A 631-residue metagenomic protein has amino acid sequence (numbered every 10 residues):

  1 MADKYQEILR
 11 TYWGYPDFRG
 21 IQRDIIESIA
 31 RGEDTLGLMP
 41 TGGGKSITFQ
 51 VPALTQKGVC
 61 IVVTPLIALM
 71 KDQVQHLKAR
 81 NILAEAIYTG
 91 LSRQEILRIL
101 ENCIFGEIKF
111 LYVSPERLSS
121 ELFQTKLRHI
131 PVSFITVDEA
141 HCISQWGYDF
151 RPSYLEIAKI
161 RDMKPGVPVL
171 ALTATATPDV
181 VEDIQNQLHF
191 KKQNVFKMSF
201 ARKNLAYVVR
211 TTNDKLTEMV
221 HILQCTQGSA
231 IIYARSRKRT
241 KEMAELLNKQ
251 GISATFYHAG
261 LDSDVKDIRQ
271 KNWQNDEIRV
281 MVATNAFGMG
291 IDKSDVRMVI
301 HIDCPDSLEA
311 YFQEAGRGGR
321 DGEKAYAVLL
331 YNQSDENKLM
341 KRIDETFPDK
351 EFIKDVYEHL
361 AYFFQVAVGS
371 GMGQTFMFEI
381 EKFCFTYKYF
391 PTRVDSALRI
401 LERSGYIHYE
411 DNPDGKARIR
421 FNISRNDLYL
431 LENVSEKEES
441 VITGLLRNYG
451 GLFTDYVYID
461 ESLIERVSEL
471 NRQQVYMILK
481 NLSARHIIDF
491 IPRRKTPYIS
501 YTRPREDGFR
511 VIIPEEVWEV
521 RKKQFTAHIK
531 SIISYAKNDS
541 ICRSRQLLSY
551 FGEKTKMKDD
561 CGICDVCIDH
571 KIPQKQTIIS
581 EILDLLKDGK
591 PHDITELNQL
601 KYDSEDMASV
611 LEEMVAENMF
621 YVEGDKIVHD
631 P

Functional and structural regions predicted by a protein language model:
M1-Y12, P16-G20, D24-S46, P52-I61 (+2 more regions): Helicase motor core with emphasis on the C-terminal RecA-like subdomain
G14, Q224, Q599-Y602, E612: Amphipathic alpha-helical interaction elements
D349-P504, R510-V610, E617-D630: C-terminal accessory/connector segments of nucleic-acid motor ATPases
